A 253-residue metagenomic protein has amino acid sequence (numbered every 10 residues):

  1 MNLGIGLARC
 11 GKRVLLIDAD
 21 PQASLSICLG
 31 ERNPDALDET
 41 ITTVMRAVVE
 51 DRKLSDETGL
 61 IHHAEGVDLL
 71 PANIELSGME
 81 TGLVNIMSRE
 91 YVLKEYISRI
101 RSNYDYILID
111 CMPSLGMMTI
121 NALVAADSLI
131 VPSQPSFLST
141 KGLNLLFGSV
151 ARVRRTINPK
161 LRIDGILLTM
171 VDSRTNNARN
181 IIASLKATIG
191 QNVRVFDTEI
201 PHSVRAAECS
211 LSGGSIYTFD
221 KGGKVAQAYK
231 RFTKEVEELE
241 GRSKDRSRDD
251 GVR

Functional and structural regions predicted by a protein language model:
M1-R253: P-loop NTP-binding core
